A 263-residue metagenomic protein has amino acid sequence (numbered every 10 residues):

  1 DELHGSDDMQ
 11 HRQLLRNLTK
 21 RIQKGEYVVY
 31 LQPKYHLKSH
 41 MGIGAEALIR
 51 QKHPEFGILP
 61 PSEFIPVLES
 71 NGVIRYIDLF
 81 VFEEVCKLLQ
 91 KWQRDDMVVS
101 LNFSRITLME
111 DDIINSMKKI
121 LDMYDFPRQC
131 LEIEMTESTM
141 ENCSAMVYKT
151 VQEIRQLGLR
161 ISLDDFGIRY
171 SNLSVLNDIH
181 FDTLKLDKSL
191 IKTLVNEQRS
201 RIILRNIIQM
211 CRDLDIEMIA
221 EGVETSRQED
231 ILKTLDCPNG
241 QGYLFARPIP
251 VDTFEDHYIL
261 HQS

Functional and structural regions predicted by a protein language model:
L3-S6, L37-K38, P54-E55, S104-D111 (+2 more regions): EAL-family c-di-GMP phosphodiesterase catalytic domain
L3-S6, Q10-F126, S138-T139, Q152-E153 (+3 more regions): Bacterial c-di-GMP phosphodiesterase EAL domain
Y148: N-terminal active-site wall of soluble small-molecule enzyme domains
